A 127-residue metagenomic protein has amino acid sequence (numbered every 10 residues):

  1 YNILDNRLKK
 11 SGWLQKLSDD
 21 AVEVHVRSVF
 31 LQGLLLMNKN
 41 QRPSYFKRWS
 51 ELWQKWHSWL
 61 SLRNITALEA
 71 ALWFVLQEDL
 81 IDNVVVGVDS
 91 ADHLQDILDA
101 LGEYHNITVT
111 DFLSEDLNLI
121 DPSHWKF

Functional and structural regions predicted by a protein language model:
Y1-L117, H124: Beta/alpha (TIM)-barrel catalytic core signal, keyed to glycine-rich beta->alpha loops juxtaposed to Asp/Glu that bind
